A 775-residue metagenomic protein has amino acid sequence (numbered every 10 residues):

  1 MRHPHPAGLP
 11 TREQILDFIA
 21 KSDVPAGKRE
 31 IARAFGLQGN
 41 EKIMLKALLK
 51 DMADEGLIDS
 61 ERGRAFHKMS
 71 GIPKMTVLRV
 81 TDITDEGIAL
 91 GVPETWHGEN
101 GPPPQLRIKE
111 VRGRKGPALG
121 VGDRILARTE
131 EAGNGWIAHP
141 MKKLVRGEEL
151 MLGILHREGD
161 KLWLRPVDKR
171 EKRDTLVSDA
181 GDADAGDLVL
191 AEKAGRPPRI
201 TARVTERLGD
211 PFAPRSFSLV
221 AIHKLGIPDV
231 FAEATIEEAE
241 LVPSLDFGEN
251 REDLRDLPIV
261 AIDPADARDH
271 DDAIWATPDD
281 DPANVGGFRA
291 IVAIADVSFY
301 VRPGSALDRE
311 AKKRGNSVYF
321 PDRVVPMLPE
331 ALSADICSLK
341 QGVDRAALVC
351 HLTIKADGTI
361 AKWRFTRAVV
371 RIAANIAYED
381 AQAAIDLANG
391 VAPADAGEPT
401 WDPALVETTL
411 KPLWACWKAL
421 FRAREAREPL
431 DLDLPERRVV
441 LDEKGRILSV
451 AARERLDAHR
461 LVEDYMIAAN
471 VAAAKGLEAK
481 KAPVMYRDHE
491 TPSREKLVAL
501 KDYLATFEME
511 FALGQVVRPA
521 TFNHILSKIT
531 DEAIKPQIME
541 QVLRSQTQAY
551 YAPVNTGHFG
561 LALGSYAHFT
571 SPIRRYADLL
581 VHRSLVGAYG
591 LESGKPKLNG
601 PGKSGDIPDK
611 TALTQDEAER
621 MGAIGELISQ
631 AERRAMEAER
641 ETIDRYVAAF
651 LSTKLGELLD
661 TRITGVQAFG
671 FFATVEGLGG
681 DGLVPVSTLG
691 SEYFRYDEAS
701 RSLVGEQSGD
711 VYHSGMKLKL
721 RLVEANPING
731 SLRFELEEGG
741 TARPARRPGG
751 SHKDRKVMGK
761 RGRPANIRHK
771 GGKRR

Functional and structural regions predicted by a protein language model:
M1-R289, S298-V343, Q382-I385, N389 (+1 more regions): Charge-lined substrate channels and their catalytic hotspots, especially those that engage the 3′ end of RNA
T84, L144, G159, L208 (+5 more regions): A generic structural motif
E99-K109, E171-V177, G679-Y696, P744-R746: A short macromolecule-binding patch
D123, D187, P685-L732, E737 (+1 more regions): Intrinsically disordered, low-complexity linker and terminal regions at domain boundaries
E130-E131, A194, T664, V723-A725: Short, surface-exposed secondary-structure boundary micro-motifs
V220, K224-I227, A234-G690, R746-R775: Electropositive polyanion-binding surfaces
